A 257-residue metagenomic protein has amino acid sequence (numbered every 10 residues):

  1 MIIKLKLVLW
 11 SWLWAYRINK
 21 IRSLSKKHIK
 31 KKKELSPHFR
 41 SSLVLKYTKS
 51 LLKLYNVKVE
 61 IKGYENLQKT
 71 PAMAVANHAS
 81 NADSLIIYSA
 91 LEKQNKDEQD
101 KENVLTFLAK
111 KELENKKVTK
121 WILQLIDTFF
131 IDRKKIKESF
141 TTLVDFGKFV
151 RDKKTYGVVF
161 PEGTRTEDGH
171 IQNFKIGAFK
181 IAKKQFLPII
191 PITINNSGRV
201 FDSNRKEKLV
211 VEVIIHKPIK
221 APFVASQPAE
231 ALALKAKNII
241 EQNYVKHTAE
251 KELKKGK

Functional and structural regions predicted by a protein language model:
M1-V75, S80, L85-I86: Membrane-anchoring hydrophobic helices of lipid-metabolizing enzymes
E34, I136-K137, R165-T166: Short histidine/acidic/glycine/proline-rich micro-motifs that form metal- and phosphate-coordinating active-site loops
S50-L54, R133-K137, G169: Short, flexible loop segments at the rims of nucleotide/cofactor-binding pockets, characterized by
L51, I122, K180-K184: Hydrophobic/aromatic ligand-binding patch that stacks against planar heteroaromatic rings of cofactors or nucleotides
I61, A74, F107-L108, V213-I215: Generic preference for hydrophobic
I61, F129-D132, A221: Short acidic-hydrophobic, aromatic-tinged amphipathic segments that line or gate anion-handling sites
L67-K135: Catalytic core of membrane glycerolipid acyltransferases/transacylases, capturing the structured, soluble-facing
F140-K257: Non-catalytic C-terminal accessory region of glycerolipid acyltransferases and related lyso-lipid remodeling enzymes
